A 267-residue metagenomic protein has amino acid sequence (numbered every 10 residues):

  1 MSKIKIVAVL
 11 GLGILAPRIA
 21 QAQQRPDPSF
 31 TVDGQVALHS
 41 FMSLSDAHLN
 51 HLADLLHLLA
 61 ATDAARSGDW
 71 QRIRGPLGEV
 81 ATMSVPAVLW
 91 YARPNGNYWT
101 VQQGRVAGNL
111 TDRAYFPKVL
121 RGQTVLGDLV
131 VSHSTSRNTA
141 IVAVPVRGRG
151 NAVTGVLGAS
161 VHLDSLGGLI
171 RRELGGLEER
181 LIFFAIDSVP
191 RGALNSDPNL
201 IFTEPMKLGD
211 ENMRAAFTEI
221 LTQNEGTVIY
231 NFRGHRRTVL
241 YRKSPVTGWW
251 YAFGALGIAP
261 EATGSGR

Functional and structural regions predicted by a protein language model:
M1-V7: Bacterial N-terminal signal peptides that target proteins for export
V7-I14: Bacterial N-terminal signal peptides
A20-G68, M83-V85, N138-I141, W249: Juxtamembrane extracytoplasmic/periplasmic/luminal helical "stalk" adjacent to the first N-terminal
A47-H57, E79-Y98, T124, R172-A193 (+1 more regions): Short N-terminal helix-loop-first-beta-strand/juxtamembrane motif that initiates sensory/input modules
S67-N138, P190-D210: Extracellular/periplasmic ligand-sensing ectodomains of membrane signal-transduction proteins
D69-V85, V156, S160-T203, A259-G266: Solvent-exposed, extracytoplasmic
W99-G168, R172, Q223-E225, I229-R236: Extracytoplasmic/periplasmic ligand-binding sensor regions of membrane-associated signaling proteins
L208-R267: Extracellular/periplasmic juxtamembrane segments that couple receptor/chemosensory ectodomains to their
